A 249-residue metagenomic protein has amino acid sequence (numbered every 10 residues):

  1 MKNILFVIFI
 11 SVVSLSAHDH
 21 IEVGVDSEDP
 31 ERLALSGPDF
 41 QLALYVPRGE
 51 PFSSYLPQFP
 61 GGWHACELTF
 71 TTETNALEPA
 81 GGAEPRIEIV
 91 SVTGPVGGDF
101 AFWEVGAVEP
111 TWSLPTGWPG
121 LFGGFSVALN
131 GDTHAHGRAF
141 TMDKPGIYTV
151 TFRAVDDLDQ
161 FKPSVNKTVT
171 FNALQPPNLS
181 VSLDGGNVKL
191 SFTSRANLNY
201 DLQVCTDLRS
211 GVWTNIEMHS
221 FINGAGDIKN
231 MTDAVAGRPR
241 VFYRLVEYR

Functional and structural regions predicted by a protein language model:
N3-L15: Sec-dependent N-terminal signal peptides
H18-G137, R153, L158-P176: Contiguous segments within soluble domain cores/interaction surfaces
V127, Y148, K167-A173, F221 (+1 more regions): Generic detection of short hydrophobic beta-strand segments and adjacent strand-loop junctions
H136, K144-Y148, F152, L198 (+1 more regions): Short tyrosine-centred short linear motifs in exposed loops/low-complexity segments
R138, V150, K167-V169, L190 (+2 more regions): Hydrophobic residues positioned within well-ordered beta-strands of beta-sheet architectures
R138-D143, D233-V235: Short, hydrophobic beta-strand segments
T149-Q160, F221-I228: Short, charge- and proline-biased low-complexity linear segments that act as flexible interaction/docking motifs
P176-R249: Short, composition-biased motifs enriched in small/polar/acidic residues
